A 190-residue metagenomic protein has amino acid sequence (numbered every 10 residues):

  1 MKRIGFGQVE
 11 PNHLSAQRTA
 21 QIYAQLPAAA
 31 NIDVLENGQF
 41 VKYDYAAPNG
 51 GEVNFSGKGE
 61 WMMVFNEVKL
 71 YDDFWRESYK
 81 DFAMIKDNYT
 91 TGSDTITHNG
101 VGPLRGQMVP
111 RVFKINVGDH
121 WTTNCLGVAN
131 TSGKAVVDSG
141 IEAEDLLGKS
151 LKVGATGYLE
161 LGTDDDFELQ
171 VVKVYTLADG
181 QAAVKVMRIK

Functional and structural regions predicted by a protein language model:
M1-K190: Surface-exposed, low-hydrophobicity beta-strand/loop segments enriched in small/polar/acidic residues
